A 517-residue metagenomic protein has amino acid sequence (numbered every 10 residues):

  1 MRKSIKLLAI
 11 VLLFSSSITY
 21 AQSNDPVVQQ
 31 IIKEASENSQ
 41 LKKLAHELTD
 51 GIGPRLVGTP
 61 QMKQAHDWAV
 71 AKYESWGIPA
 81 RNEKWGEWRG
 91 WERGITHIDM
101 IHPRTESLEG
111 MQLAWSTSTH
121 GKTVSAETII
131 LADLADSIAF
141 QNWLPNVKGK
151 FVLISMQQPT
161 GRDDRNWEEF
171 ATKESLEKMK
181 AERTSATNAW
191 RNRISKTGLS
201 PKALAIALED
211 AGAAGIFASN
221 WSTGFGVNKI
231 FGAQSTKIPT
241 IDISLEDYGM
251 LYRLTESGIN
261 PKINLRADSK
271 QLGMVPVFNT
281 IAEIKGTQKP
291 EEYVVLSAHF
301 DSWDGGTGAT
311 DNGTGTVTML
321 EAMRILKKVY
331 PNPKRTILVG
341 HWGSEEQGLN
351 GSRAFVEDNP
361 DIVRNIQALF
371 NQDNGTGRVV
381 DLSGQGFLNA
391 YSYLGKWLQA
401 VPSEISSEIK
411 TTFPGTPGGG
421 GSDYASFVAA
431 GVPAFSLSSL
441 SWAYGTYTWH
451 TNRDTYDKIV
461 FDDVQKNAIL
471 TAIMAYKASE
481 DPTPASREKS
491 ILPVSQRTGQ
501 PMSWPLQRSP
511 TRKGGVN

Functional and structural regions predicted by a protein language model:
K6-S17: Bacterial N-terminal signal peptides
N24, E37, H46, D50-T184: Noncatalytic luminal/extracellular "stalk/propeptide" segments of secretory-pathway proteins
D25-T59, W85, I95, T223-A233 (+5 more regions): N-terminal capping segment at the start of a domain
D25-V27, S116-Q141, F225, I230-A309 (+2 more regions): Soluble metallo-hydrolase cores and metallopeptidase-like ectodomains found primarily in the secretory/periplasmic
V28-S36, G51-P60, H97, A126-L134 (+10 more regions): Second-shell loop/turn segments in exported
K43, S235, I325-N350, R364 (+1 more regions): Short helix-loop-beta-strand segments that form the rim/entrance of peptidase-like active sites
T105-S107, G121, A126, A135 (+5 more regions): Metal-dependent peptidase/peptidase-like ectodomains
P239-I243, M250, R324, Y444-N517: His/Asp/Glu-rich mid-to-C-terminal helical/loop segments that flank catalytic regions of hydrolases
